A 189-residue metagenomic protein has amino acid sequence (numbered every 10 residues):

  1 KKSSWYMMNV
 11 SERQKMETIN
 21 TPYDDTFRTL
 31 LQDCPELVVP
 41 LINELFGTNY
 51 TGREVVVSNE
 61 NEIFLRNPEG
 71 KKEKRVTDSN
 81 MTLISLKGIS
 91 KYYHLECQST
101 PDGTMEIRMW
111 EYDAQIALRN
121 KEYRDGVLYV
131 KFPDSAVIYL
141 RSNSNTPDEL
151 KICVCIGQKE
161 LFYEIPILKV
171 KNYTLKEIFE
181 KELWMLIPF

Functional and structural regions predicted by a protein language model:
K2-F189: Conserved single-residue anchors adjacent to enzymatic active/cofactor-binding motifs
